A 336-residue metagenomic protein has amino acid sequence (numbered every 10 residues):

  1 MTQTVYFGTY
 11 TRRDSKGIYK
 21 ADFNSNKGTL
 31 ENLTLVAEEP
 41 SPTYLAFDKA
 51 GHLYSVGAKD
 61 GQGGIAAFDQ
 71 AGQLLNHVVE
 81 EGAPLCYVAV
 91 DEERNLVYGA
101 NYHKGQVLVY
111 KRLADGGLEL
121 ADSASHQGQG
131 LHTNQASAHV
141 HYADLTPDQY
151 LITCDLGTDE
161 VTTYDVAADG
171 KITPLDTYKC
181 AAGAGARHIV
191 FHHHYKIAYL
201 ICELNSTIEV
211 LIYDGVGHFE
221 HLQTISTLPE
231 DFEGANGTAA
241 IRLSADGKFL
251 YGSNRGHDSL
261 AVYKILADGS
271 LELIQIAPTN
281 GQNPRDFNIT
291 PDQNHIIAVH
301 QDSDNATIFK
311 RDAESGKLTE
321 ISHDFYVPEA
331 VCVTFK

Functional and structural regions predicted by a protein language model:
Y10-R12, A58-D60, Y102-K104, R112 (+6 more regions): Short loop/turn segments immediately following the C-termini of beta-strands
D22-G28, Q70-A71, Y110-E119, D165-K171 (+3 more regions): Short loop/turn segments immediately following beta-strands, especially the blade-tip and inter-blade linker loops
E31-A37, Q73-V79, D122, G128-T133 (+4 more regions): A short beta-strand motif characteristic of beta-propeller blades
N32-R94: Blade-loop segments of beta-propeller domains
E39-K49, E81-E92, G128-D148, C180-Y195 (+3 more regions): Beta-rich, blade/repeat-based domains predominating in secreted/periplasmic proteins but also intracellular
L74-Y142: Asp-box/WD-like beta-propeller blade repeats and closely related beta-sheet repeat scaffolds
L151-S206: Loop-centered beta-sheet repeat module
